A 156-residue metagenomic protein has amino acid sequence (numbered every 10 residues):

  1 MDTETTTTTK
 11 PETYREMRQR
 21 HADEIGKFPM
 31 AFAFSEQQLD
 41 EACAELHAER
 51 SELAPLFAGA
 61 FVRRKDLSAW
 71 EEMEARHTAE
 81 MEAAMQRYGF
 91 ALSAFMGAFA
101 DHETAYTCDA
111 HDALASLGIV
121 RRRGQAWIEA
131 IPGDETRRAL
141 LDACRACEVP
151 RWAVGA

Functional and structural regions predicted by a protein language model:
D2-G155: Soluble, non-transmembrane alpha-helical interaction regions
